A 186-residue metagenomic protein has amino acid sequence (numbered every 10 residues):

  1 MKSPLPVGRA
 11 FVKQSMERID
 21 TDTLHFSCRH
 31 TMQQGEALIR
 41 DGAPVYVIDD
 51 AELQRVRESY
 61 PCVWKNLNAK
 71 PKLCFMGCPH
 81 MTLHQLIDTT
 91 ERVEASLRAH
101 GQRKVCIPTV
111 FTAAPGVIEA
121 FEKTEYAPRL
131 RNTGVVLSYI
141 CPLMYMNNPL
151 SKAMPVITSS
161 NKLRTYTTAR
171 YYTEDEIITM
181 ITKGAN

Functional and structural regions predicted by a protein language model:
M1-P108, I178-N186: Intrinsically disordered, low-complexity segments enriched in small residues
L24-C28, M76, F111, L137-C141 (+1 more regions): General beta-strand structural signal in soluble alpha/beta enzymes
R29-M32, F111-I118, L163: Short beta-alpha junction loops
Q34-E36, A120-F121, N147-L150, T168: Short, charged, surface-exposed secondary-structure boundary motifs
P79-T82, R98-M144: Extended C-terminal subregions enriched in glycine
I87-D88, K123-T124, A169: Short amphipathic alpha-helical segments
R131, L150-S151: Alpha-helix C-terminal capping segments
L143-Y145, S151-N186: Peripheral docking tails and interdomain loops at the edges of cofactor- or intermediate-handling domains
